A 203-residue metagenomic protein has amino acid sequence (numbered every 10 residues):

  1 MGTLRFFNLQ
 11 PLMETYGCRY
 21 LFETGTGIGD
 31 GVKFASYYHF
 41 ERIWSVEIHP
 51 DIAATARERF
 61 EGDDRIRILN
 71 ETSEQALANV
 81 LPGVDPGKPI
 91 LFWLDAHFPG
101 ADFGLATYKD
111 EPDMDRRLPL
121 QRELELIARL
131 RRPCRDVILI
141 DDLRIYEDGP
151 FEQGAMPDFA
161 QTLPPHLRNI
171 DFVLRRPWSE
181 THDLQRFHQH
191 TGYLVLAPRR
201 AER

Functional and structural regions predicted by a protein language model:
M1, F7, Q75, P198-R203: Non-catalytic N-terminal targeting/anchoring module and adjacent flexible stem/linker that precedes the structured
M1, Y20-E23, D113-R117: Short, flexible loop segments at the rims of nucleotide/cofactor-binding pockets, characterized by
L4-L81: SAM cofactor-binding core of SAM-dependent methyltransferases, primarily the Rossmann-like beta-alpha-beta module
F22-T24, V46, E71, F92-A96 (+1 more regions): Active-site flanking residues adjacent to catalytic metal/cofactor-binding acidic residues
I66-R67, I90, D136: Short, conserved active-site loop motifs that form the nucleotide-linked donor/cofactor pocket
E71-P86, R122-P133: Short amphipathic alpha-helices and their capping/turn segments at secondary-structure boundaries
V84-L94: Short SAM/SAH-binding signature in class I
F98-E202: C-terminal substrate-binding/active-site "lid" region of AdoMet-derived donor-dependent transferases
